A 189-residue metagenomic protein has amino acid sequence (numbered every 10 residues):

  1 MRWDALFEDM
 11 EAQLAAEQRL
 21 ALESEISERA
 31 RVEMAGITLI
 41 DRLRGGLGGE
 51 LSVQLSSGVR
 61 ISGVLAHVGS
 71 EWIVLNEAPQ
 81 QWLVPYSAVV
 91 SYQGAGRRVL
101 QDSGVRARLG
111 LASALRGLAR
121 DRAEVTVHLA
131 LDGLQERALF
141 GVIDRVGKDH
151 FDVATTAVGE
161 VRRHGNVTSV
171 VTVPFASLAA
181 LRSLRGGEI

Functional and structural regions predicted by a protein language model:
M1-S62, A66-I189: Short glycine-rich, low-complexity segments
